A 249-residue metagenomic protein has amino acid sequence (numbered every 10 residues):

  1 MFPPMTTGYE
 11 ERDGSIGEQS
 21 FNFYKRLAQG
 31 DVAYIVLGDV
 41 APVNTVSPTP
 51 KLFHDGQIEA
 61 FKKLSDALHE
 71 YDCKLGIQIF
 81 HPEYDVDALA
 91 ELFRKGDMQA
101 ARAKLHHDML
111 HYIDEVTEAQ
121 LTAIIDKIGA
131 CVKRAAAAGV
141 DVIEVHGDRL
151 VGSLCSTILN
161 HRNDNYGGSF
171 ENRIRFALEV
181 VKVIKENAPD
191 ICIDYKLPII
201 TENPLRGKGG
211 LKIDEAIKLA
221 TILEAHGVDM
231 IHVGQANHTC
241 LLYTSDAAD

Functional and structural regions predicted by a protein language model:
M1-S245, D249: Flavin-dependent oxidoreductase catalytic cores
